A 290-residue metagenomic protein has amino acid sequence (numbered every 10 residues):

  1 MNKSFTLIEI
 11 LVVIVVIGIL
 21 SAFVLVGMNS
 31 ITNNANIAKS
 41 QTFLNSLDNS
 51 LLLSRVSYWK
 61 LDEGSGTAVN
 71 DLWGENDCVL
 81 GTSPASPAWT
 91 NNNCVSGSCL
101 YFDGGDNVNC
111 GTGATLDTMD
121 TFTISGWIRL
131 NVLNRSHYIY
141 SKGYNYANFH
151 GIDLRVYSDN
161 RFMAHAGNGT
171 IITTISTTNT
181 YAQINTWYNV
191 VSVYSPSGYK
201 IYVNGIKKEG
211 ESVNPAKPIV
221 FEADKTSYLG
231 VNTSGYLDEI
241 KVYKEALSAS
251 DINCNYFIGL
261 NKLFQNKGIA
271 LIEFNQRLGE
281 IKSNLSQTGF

Functional and structural regions predicted by a protein language model:
N2-M28: N-terminal single-pass transmembrane signal-anchor helix
L25-K39: Sec-dependent signal peptide cleavage junction
N36-G105, I252-F290: Extracytoplasmic low-complexity segments
S54-S65, F122-V132, N189, K200-N204 (+1 more regions): Extracellular, beta-strand-rich glycan-interacting domains
N70-G74, I124-S125, N134-N148, H165-A166 (+2 more regions): Aromatic-rich beta-strand patches that line glycan-recognition/binding surfaces of extracellular proteins
E75-D106, T123-N134, D153-P215, V242: Extracellular glycan-interaction surfaces
T112-I124, N179-Y188, I219, V231-Y236: Extracellular/lumenal carbohydrate-interaction signature centered on repeated Trp-anchored short motifs
Y157, E211-Y236: Flexible glycan-contacting loops in extracellular carbohydrate-active proteins
